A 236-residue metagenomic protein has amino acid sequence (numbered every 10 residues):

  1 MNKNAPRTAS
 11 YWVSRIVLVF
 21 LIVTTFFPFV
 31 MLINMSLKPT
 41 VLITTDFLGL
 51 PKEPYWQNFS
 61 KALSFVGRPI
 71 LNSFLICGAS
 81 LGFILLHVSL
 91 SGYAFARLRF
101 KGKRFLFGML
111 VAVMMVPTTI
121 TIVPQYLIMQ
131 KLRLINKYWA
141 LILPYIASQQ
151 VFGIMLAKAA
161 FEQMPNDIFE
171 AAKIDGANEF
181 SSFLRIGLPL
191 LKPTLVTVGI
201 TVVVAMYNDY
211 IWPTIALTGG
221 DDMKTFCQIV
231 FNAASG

Functional and structural regions predicted by a protein language model:
K3-G236: A structural signal for multi-pass alpha-helical bundles of membrane permease subunits that mediate small-molecule
